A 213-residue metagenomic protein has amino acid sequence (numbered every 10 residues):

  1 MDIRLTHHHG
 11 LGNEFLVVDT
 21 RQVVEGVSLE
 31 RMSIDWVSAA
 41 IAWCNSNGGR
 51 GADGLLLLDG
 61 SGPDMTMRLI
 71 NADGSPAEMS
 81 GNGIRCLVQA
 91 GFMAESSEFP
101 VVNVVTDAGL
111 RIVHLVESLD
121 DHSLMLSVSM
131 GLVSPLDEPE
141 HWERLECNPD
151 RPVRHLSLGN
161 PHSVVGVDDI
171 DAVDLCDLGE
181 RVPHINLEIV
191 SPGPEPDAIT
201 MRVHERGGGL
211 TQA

Functional and structural regions predicted by a protein language model:
M1-H122, S163-A213: A glycine-rich beta-to-alpha transition motif near the start of alpha/beta enzyme domains, typified by
L87, L132-S134, S157-N160: Contiguous hydrophobic segments
T106-G109, S123-P135: Membrane helix-loop-helix hairpins that form the core translocation module of multi-pass transporters
S127-S129, V153-H155, T200-R202: Active-site-proximal beta-strand elements of phosphoester/diester hydrolases
V133, D137-L145: A short, surface-exposed loop/turn module that caps and links secondary-structure elements
W142-D174: Internal active-site segments that recognize and position negatively charged phosphoryl groups and nucleotide moieties
